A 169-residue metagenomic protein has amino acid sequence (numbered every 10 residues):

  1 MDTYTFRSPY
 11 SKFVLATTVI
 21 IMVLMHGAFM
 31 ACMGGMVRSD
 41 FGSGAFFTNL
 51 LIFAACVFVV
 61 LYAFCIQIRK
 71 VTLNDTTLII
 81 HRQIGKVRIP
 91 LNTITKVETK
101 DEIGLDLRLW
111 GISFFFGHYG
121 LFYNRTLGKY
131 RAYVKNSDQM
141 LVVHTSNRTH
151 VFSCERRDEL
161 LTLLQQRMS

Functional and structural regions predicted by a protein language model:
M1-A45, V142, S146-T149: N-terminal membrane-targeting/pre-transmembrane regions
D2-T5, H81-S146: Non-transmembrane, membrane-adjacent beta-strand/coil modules in membrane-associated proteins and peripheral
V14, V97-I103, D158-R167: Short, surface-exposed linear segments at secondary-structure transitions and domain or protein termini
G34-M36, L51-A55, I68-V71, F116-G117 (+1 more regions): Short amphipathic alpha-helical segments, especially helix-boundary/capping motifs
F41-V59: Loop-to-helix transition at the N-terminal end of transmembrane alpha-helices
V57-E98: Conserved beta-hairpin
S137-Q165: Terminal membrane-proximal soluble interaction domains of membrane-associated proteins
